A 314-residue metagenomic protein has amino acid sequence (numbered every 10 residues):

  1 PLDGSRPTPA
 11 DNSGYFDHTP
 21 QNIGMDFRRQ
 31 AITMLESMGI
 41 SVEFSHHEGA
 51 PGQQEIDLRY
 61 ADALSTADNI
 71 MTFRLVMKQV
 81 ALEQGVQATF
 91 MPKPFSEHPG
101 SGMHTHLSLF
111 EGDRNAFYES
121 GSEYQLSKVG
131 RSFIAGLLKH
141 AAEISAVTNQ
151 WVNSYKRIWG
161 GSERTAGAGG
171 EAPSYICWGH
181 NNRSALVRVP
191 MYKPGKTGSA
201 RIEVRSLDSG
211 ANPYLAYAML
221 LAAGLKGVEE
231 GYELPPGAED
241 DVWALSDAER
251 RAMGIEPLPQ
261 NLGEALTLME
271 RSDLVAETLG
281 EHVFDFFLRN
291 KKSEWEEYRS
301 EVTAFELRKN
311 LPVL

Functional and structural regions predicted by a protein language model:
P1-L314: Glycine-rich, acidic/polar active-site loops that bind/position phosphate-bearing ligands
